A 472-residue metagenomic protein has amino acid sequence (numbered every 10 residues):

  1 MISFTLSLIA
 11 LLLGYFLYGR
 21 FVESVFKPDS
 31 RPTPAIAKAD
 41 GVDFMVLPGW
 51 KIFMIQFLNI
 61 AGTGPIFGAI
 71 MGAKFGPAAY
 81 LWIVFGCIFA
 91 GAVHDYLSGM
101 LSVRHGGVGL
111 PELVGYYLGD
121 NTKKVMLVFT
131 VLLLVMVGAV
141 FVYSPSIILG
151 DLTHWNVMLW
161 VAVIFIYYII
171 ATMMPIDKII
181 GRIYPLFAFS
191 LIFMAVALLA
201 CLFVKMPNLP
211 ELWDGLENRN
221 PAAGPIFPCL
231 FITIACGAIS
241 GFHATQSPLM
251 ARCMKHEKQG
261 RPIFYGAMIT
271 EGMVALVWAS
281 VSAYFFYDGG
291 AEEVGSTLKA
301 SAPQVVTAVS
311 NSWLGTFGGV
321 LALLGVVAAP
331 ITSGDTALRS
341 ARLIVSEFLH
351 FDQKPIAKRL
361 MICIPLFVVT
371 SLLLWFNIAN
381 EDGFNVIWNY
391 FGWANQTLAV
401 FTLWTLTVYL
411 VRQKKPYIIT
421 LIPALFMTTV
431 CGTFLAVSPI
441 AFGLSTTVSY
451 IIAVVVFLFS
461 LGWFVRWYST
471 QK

Functional and structural regions predicted by a protein language model:
M1-G19, G72-S102, P111, G319 (+1 more regions): Extracellular loop-to-transmembrane helix junctions
A10-I66, Q259: Membrane-interface "cap" regions at the ends of multi-pass membrane proteins
A10-L11, F89-G106, L110-M174, A235-I239 (+2 more regions): Helix-loop-helix module between adjacent transmembrane segments
P48-G64, C201-P207, G215-W278, L321-S333: Hydrophobic, membrane-embedded alpha-helices of multi-pass small-molecule transporters
G107-N121, Y143-V161, L249-G272, V305-V306 (+1 more regions): Helix-loop-helix connectors at the membrane interface of multi-pass transporters/channels
K123-L127, V131, M158-A162, G266-A275 (+4 more regions): Loop-to-transmembrane helix boundary motifs in multi-pass membrane proteins
G138-V142, S146-V161, I170-T172, L191-N218 (+2 more regions): Hydrophobic alpha-helical segments and their helix-loop junctions in multi-pass secondary transporters
L202-L212, Y265-A308, I378-D382: Extracellular/periplasmic helix-exit of transmembrane alpha-helices
